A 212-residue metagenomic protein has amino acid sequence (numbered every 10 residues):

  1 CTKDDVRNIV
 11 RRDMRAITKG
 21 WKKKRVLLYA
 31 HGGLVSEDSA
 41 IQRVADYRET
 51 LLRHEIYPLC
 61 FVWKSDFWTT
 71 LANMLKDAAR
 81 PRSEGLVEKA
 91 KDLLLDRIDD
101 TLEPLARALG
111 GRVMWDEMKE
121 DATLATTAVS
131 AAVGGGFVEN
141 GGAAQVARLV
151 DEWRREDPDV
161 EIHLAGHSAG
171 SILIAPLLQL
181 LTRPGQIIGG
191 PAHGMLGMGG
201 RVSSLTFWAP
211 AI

Functional and structural regions predicted by a protein language model:
C1, A209-I212: Short, intrinsically disordered, charge-balanced linker/junction segments flanking boundaries in proteins
C1-G142, V146-R154: Flexible, membrane-associating and regulatory peripheral segments of lipid-active enzymes
G33-E37, S171, A211-I212: Short acidic, S/G/P-rich loop/turn micro-motifs used as interaction or catalytic elements
G141-R148, P184-M198, P210: Short mixed-charge
L164, L205-F207: Conserved alpha/beta-hydrolase fold motif
L164-G170, I174: Gly/Ala-rich beta-loop-alpha elbow adjacent to hydrolase catalytic centers
P176-L180: Active-site signature of alpha/beta-hydrolase-fold catalytic machinery across serine- and Asp/Cys-nucleophile hydrolases
